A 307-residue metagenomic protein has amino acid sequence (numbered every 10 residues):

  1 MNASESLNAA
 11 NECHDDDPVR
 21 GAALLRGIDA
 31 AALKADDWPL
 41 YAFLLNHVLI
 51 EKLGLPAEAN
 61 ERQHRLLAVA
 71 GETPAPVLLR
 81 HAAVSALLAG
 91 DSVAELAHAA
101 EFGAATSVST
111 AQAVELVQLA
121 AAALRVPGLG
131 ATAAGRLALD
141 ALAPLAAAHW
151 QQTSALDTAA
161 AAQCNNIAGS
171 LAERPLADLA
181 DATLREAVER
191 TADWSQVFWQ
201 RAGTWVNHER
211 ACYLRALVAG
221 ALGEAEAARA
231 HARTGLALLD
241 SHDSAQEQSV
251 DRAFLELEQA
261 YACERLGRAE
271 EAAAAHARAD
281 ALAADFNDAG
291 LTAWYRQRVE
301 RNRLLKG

Functional and structural regions predicted by a protein language model:
S4-L7, D36-H47, P74-H81, T110-L129 (+3 more regions): Amphipathic alpha-helical repeat scaffolds of TPR domains
A9, Q259-G307: C-terminal non-catalytic interaction modules
C13, L49-I50, A86-L87, A123 (+4 more regions): Residue at a conserved register position within TPR or TPR-like alpha-solenoid repeats
D17, G54-L55, D91-S92, P127-A134 (+4 more regions): Residues in the short coil linking paired helices within alpha-helical repeat scaffolds
R26-A30, H64-G71, A100-V108, L139-Q152 (+3 more regions): Amphipathic alpha-helical segments of tetratricopeptide repeats
D37-W38, P74-L78, A111-A113, Q152-Q163 (+6 more regions): Structural signature of alpha-solenoid helical repeat junctions
K52-L53, A89-G90, R174, A182 (+4 more regions): Structural motif corresponding to the intra-repeat A-B loop/turn of tetratricopeptide repeats
